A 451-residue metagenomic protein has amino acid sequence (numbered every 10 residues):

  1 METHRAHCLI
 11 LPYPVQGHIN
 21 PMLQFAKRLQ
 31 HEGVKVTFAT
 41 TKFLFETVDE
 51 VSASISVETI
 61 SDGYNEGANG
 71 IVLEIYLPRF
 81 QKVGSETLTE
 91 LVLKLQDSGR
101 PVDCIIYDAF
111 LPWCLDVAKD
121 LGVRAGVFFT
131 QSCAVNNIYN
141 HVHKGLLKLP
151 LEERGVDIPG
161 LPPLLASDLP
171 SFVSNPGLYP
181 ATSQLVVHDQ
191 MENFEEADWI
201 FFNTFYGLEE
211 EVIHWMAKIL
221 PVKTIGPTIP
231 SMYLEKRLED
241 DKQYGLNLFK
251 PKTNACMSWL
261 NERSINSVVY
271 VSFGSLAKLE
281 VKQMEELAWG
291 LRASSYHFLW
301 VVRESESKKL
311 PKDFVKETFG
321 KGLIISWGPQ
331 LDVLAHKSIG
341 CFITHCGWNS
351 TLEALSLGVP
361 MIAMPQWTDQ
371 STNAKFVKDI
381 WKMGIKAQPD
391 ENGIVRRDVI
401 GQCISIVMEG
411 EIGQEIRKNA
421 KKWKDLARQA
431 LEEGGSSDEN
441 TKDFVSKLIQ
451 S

Functional and structural regions predicted by a protein language model:
M1-S451: Glycosyltransferase specificity loop/lid
